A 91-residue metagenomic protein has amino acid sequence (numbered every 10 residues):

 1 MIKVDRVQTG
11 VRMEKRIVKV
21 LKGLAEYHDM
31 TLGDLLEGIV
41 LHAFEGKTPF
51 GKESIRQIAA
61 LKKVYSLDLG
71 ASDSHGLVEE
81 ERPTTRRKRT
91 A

Functional and structural regions predicted by a protein language model:
M1-I2: N-terminal leader/targeting segments and the first structural element of proteins
V7: Exposed loop/turn and edge beta-strand positions of beta-sandwich/beta-sheet ligand-binding modules
V11-M13, L21, H28-L41: Short amphipathic alpha-helical segments
E45-K88: Short, positively charged interaction helices/loops
